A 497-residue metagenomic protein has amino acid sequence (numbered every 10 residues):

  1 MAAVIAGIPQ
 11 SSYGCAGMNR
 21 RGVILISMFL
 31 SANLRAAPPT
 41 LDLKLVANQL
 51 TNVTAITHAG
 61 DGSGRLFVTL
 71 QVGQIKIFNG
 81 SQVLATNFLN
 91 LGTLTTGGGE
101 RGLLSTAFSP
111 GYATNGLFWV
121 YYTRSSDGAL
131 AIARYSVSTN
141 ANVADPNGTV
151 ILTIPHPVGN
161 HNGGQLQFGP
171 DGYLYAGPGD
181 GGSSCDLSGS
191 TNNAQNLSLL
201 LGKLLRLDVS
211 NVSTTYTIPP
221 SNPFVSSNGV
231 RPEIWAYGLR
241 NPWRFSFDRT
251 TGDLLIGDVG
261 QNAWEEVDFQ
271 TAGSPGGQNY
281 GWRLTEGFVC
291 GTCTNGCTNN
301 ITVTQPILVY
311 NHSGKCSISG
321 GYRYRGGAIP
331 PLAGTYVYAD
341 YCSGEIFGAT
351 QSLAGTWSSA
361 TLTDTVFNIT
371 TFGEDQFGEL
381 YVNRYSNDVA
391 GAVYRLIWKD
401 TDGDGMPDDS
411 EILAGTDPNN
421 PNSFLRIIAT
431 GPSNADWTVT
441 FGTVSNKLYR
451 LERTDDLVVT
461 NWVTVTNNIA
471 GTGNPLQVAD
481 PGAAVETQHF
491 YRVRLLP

Functional and structural regions predicted by a protein language model:
A3, R21-N33: Bacterial N-terminal signal peptides
A36-C185, R244-F247, G252-W264, V289 (+3 more regions): Acidic, Gly/Ser/Thr-rich repeat motifs that build Ca2+-stabilized beta-propeller blades
S63, S274, A333, F377 (+1 more regions): Calcium-binding loop positions in Ca2+-binding modules
N79-Q82, Y135-V143, L205-Y216, Q270-G277 (+3 more regions): Short loop/turn segments immediately following beta-strands, especially the blade-tip and inter-blade linker loops
T86-G99, N147-N162, L200, N211-W235 (+1 more regions): Surface-exposed loop and turn segments in beta-propeller and other repeat-based domains that flank or scaffold
T356-Q376: Conserved blade-ending motifs and adjacent loop-strand segments that build the rim/top face of beta-propeller domains
W398-P497: Short, composition-biased motifs enriched in small/polar/acidic residues
